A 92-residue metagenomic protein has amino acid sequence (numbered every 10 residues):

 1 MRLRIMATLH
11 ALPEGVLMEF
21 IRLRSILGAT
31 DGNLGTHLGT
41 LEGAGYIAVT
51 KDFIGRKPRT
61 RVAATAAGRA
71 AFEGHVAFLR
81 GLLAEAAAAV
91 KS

Functional and structural regions predicted by a protein language model:
M1-L3, Y46, V90-S92: N-terminal leader segment of winged-helix/HTH proteins
M1-T30: N-terminal helix-turn-helix DNA-binding core of bacterial DNA-binding proteins
R4, A48, A63: Conserved beta-strand segments that form the floor/walls of ligand-binding pockets within enzyme and binding domains
M6-L9, D52, T65: Generic beta-structure capping elements
H10-L12, A70-S92: Amphipathic alpha-helical dimerization/coiled-coil segments that flank or bridge DNA-binding/regulatory modules
F20-K51, R56-K57: Canonical helix-turn-helix DNA-binding module
I54-H75: Basic, amphipathic "hinge/linker" alpha-helix immediately C-terminal to the N-terminal HTH DNA-binding motif
